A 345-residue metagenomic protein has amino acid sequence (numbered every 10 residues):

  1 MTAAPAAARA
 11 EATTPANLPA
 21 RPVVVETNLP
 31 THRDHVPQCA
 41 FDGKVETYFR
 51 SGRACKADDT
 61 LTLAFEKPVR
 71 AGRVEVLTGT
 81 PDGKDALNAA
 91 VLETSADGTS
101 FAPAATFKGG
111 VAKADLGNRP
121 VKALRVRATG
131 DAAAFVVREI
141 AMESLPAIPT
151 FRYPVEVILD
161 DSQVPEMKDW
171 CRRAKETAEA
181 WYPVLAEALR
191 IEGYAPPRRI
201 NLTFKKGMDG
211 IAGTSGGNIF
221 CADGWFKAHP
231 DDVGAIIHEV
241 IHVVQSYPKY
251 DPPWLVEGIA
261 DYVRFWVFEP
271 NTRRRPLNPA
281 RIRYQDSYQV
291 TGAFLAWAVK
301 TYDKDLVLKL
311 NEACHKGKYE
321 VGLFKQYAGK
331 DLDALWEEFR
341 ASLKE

Functional and structural regions predicted by a protein language model:
A3-A12: Boundary at the C-terminal end of the N-terminal hydrophobic targeting segment
E11-A71, G79-A90, A96, T106 (+1 more regions): Disordered, acidic Ser/Thr/Pro-rich linker "stalks" and the adjacent N-terminal cap of the next globular domain
C55-A57, T80-A147: Trp- and acidic/polar-enriched beta-sheet ligand-binding modules for extracellular glycan and matrix recognition
T78, W181-E192, E239-V240, V244-P248 (+5 more regions): Sec/Tat-exported extracytoplasmic proteins
F151-V240, Y247-P248, Y319-G322: Juxtacatalytic substrate-recognition/specificity segment
M167-A178, F226-I237, K249-E257, Y284-G292 (+3 more regions): Solvent-exposed, acidic/flexible segments
W181-P183, P248-T291: Post-HExxH zinc-binding segment in Zn-dependent metallohydrolases
T291, A298-E345: Pan-zinc metallopeptidase signature
